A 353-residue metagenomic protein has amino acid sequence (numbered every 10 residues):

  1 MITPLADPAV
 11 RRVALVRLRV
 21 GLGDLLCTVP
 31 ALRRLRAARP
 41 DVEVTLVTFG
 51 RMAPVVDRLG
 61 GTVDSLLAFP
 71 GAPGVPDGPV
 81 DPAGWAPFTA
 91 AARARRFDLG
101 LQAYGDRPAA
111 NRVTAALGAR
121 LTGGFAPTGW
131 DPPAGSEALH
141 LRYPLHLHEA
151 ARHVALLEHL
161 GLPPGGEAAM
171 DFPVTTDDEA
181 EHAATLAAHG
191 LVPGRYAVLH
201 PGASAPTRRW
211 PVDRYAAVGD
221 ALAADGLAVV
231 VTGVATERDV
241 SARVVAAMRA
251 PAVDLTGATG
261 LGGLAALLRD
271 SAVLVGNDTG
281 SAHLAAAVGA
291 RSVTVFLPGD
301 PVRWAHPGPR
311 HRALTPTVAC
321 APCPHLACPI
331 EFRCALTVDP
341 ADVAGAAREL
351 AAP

Functional and structural regions predicted by a protein language model:
M1-P353: Catalytic machinery of carbohydrate-active enzymes, primarily nucleotide-sugar-dependent glycosyltransferases
